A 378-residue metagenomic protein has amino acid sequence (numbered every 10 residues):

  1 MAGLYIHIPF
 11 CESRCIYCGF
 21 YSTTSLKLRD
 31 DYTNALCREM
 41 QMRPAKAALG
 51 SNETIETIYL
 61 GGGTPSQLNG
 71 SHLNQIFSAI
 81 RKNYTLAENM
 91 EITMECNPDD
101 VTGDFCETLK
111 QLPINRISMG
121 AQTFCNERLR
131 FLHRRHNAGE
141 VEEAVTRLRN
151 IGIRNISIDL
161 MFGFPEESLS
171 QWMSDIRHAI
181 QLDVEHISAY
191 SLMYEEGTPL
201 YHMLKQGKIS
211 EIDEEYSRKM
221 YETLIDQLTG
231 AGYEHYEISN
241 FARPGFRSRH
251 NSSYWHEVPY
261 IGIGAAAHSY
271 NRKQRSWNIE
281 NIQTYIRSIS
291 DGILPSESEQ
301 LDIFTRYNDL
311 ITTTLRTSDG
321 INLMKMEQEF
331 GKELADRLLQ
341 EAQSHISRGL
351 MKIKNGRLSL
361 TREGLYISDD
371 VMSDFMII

Functional and structural regions predicted by a protein language model:
M1, S22-K46, T54-K332: C-terminal scaffold of the Radical SAM
M1-I8: Immediate flanking context of iron-sulfur cluster ligation sites
G3, D104, L339-Q340, D370: Auxiliary N-terminal substrate/complex-recognition segments of SAM-dependent methyltransferases
P9-F20: Local cysteine-cluster metal-coordination motifs and their immediate loop/turn environment, predominantly Fe-S cluster
K332-S344: Short amphipathic alpha-helical interaction segments
S347-G356: A short, conserved structural fragment
R357-T361: Minor-groove-contacting beta-hairpin "wing" of winged helix-turn-helix DNA-binding domains
E363-I378: Short, amphipathic alpha-helical interaction segments positioned at domain boundaries
